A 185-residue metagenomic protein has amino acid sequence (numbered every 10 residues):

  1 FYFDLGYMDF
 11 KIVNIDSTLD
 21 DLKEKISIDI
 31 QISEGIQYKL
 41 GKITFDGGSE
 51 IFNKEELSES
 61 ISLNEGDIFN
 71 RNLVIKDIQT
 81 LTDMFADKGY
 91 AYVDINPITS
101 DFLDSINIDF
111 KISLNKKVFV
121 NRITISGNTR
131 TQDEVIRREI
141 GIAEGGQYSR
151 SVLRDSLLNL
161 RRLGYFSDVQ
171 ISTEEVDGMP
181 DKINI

Functional and structural regions predicted by a protein language model:
F1-I185: Periplasmic polypeptide-binding modules associated with outer-membrane biogenesis and secretion
